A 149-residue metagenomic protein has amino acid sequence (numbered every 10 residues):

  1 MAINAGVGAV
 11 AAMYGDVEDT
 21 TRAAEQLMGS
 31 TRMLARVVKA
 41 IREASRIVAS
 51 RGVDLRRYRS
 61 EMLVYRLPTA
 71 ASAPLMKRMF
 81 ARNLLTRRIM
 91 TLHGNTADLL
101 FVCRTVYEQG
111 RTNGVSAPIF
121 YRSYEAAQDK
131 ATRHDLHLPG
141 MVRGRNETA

Functional and structural regions predicted by a protein language model:
M1-E25, R32-S45: Active-site-proximal catalytic alpha-helix in oxidoreductases
G15-Q26, N83-H93: Helix-loop-beta segment of a Rossmann-like dinucleotide-binding subdomain
V38-A149: NAD(P)-dependent Rossmann-like dehydrogenase/reductase catalytic/cofactor-binding core
